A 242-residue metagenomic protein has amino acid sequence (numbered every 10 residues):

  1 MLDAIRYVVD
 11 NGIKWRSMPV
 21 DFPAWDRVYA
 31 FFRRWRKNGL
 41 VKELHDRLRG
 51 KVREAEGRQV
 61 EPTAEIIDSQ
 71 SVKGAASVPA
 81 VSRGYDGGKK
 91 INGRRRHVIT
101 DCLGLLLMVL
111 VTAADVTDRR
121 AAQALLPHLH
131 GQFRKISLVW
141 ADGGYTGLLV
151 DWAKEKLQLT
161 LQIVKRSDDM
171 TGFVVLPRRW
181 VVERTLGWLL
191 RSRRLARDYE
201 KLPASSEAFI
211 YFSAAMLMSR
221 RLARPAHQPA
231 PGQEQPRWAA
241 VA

Functional and structural regions predicted by a protein language model:
M1-A242: Short alpha-helical elements
